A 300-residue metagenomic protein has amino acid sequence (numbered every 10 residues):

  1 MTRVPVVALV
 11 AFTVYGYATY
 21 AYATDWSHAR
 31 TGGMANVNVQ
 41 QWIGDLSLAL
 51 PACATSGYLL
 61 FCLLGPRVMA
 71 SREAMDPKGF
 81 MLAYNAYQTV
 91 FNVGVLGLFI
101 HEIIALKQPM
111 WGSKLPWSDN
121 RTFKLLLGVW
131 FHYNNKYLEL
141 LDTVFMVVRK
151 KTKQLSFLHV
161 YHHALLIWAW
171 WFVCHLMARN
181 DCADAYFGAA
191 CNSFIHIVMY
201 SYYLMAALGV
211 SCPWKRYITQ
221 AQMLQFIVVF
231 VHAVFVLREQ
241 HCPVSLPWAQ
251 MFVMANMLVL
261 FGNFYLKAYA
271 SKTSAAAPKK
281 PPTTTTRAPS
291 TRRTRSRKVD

Functional and structural regions predicted by a protein language model:
M1-A189, L204-L224, V228-D300: Membrane-helix and juxtamembrane interface regions of eukaryotic multi-pass membrane proteins
A190-V198: Generic alpha-helical transmembrane segments
